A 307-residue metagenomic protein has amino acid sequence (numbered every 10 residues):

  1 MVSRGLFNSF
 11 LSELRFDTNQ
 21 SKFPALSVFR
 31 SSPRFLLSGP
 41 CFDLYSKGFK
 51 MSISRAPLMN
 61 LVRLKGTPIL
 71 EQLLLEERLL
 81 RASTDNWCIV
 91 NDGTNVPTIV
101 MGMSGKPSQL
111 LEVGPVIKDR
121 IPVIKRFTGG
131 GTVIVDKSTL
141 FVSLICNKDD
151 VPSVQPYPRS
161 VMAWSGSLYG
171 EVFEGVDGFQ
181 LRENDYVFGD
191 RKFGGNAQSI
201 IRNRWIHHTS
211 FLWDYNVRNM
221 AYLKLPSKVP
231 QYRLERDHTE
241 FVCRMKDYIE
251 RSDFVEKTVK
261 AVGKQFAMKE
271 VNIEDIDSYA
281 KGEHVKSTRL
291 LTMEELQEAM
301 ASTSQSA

Functional and structural regions predicted by a protein language model:
M1-D17, V28: N-terminal chloroplast transit peptides
L11-L14, L26, L36-L37, L44: Leucine-biased recognition of intrinsically disordered, low-complexity hydrophobic segments
L37-K118, R126, F179, V229-A307: Active-site loop/lid in soluble adenylation, ligation, and acyl-transfer enzymes
V100, F127-G129, F193, I200: Short glycine/serine/threonine-biased micro-segments
V113, K137-Q265, G282, T288-A307: Catalytic beta-strand/loop module used to bind and position nucleotide/cofactor moieties in cofactor-attachment
R120-L140: Glycine/serine-rich anion-binding loops at beta->alpha junctions that coordinate negatively charged ligand groups
